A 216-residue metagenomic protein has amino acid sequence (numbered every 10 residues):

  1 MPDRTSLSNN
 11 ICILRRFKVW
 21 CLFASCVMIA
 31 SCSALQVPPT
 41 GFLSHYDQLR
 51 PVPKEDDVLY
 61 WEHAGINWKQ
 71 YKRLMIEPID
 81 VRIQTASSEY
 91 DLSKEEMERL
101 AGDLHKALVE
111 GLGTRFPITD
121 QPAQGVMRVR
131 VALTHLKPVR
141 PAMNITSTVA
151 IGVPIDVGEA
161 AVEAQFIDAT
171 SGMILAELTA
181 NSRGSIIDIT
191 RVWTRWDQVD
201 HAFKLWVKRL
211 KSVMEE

Functional and structural regions predicted by a protein language model:
P2-C21: Bacterial N-terminal signal peptides that target proteins for export
W20-A30: Bacterial N-terminal signal peptides
S33-G102, M214-E216: A structural "domain/chain start" motif
Y60, R73-D80, V126-T134, E163-Q165 (+1 more regions): Soluble periplasmic/extracytoplasmic beta-strand elements of cell-envelope proteins
V81, H105-P117, P138, K211-E215: Sec-exported extracytoplasmic/periplasmic mature domains
D91, V153-I155, I167-V213: Short secondary-structure boundary motifs at beta->alpha junctions and helix caps
L100, L104, L108, V199-A202 (+1 more regions): Stable alpha-helical elements in mature extracytoplasmic
E110, T114-M173, G184-T190: Surface-exposed short loop/turn segments
